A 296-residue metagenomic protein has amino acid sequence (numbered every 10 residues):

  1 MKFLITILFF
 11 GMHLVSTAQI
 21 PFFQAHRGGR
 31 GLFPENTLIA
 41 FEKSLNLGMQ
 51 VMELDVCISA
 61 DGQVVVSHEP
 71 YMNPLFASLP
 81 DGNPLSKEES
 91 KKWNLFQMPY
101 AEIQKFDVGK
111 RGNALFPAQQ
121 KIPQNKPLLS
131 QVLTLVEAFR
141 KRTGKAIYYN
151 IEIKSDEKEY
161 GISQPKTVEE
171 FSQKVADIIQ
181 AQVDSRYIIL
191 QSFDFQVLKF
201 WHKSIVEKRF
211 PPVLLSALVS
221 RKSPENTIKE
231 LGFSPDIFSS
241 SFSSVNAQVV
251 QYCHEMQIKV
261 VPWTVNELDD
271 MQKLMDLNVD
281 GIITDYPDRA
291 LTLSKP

Functional and structural regions predicted by a protein language model:
M1-P21: Bacterial Sec-dependent N-terminal signal peptides
A18-P296: Phosphate-group recognition and catalysis centered on beta-loop-alpha active-site segments
